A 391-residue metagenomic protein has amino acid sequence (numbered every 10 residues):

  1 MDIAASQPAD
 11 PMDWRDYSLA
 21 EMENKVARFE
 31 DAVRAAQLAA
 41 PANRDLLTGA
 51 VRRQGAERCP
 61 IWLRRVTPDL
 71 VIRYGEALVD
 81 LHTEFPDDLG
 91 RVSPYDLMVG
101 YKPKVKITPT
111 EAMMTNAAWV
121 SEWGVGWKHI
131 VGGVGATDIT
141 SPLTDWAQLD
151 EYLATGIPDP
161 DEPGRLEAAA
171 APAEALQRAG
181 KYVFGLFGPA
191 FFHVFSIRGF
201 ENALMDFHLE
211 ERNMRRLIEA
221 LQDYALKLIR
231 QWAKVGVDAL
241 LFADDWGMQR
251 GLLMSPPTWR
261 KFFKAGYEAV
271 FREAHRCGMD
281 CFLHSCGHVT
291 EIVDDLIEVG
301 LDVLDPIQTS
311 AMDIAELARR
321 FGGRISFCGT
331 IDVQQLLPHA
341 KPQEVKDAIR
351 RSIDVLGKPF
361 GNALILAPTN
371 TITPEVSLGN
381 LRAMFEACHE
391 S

Functional and structural regions predicted by a protein language model:
M1-R73, H129-G132, A147-S391: Active-site loop segments of alpha/beta catalytic cores
A42, H82, S121-G124: Residue-level detector of functionally special positions within alpha-helical transmembrane segments of multi-pass
G55, F85-R91, A112-T115, Q177-A179: Short, solvent-exposed loop/edge-beta patches enriched in aromatic
L70-P109: Segments that shape or occlude catalytic/ligand-binding pockets
E76-V79, T115, P342-V345: Short, surface-exposed amphipathic charged segments that create phosphate/polyanion-binding patches used for binding
V105-P158, R178-G180: A contiguous, low-structure linker/loop signature
